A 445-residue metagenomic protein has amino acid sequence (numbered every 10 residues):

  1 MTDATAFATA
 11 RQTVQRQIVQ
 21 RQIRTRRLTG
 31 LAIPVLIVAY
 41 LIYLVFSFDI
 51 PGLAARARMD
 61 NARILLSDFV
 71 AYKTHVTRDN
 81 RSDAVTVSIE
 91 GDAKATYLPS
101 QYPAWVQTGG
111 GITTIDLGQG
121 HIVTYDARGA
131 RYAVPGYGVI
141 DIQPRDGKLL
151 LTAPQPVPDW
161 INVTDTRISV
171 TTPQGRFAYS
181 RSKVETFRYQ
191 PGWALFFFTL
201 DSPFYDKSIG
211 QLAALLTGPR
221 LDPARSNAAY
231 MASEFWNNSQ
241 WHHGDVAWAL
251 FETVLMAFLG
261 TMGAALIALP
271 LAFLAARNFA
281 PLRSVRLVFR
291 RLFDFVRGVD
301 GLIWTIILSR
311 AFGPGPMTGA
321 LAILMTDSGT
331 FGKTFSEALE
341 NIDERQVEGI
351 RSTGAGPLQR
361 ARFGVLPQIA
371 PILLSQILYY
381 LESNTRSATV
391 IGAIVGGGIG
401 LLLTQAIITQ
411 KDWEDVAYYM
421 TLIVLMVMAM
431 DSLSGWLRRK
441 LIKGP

Functional and structural regions predicted by a protein language model:
M1-M262, L274, N278: N-terminal, non-cleaved signal-anchor transmembrane helix
Q22-L28, A249, T253-T261, L292 (+4 more regions): Loop-to-transmembrane-helix entry motif
W236-Q240, A280, R290-L324: Generic hydrophobic transmembrane alpha-helix motif, especially the helices
W248-M256, A272-T305, E337: Cytoplasmic-entry segments and transmembrane alpha-helices of multi-pass inner-membrane transporters
E252, M256, G392, Q405-Q410 (+1 more regions): Pore-lining and gate-forming transmembrane alpha-helices of multi-pass membrane transport proteins
A257, T261-F273, R277, L302 (+9 more regions): Hydrophobic positions within alpha-helical transmembrane segments of bacterial inner-membrane proteins
P316-G364, P371-Y380, S432-G435: Membrane-cytosol interface at the C-terminal ends of specific transmembrane alpha-helices in multi-pass membrane
A417-P445: C-terminal transmembrane helix and the adjacent membrane-cytosol boundary/short C-terminal tail of inner/organellar
